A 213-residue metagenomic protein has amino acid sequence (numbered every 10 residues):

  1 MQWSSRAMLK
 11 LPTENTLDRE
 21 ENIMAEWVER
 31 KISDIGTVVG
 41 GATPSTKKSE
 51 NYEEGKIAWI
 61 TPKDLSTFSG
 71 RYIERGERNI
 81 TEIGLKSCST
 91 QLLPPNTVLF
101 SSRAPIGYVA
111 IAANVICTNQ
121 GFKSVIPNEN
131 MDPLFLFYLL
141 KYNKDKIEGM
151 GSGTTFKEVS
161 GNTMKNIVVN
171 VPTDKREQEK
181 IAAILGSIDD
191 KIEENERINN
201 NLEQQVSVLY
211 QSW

Functional and structural regions predicted by a protein language model:
Q2-T43, N166, N170-K180, G186-W213: Non-catalytic DNA-recognition/assembly elements of restriction-modification systems
I23, V28-V169: DNA target-recognition domains and sequence-specific DNA-contacting regions of bacterial/archaeal
